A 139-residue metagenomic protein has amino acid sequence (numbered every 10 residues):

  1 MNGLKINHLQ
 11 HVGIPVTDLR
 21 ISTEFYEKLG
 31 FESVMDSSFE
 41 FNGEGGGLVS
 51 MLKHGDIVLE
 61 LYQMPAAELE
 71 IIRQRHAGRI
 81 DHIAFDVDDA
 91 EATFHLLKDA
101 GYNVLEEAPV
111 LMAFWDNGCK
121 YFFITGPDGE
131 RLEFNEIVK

Functional and structural regions predicted by a protein language model:
M1-G3, F85, F94-K139: Vicinal oxygen chelate
L4-K5, L69, H76, E107-A108: Generic signal for short, ordered secondary-structure residues within or immediately flanking folded domains
I6, P15-V58, D99, W115: Core segments of cupin and vicinal oxygen chelate
H8-D18, V49-K53, I72-L97, K120-T125: Vicinal oxygen chelate
S22, Q63-A67, D81: Short hydrophobic/aromatic-rich motifs at helix boundaries and adjacent loops
T23, L59, E68-I71, V87 (+3 more regions): A broad, structure-centric signal for solvent-exposed, well-ordered loop/edge residues that line or flank functional
V34-Q74, I124-P127, R131-E136: Conserved short beta-strand elements that form part of the metal-binding/catalytic scaffold of enzyme active sites
